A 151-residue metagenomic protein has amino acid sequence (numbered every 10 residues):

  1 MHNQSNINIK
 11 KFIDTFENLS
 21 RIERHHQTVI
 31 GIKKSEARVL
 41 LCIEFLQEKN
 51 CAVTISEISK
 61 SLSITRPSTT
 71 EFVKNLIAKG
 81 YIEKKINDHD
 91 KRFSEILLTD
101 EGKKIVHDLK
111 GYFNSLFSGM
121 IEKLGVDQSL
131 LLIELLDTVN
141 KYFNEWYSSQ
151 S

Functional and structural regions predicted by a protein language model:
M1-K34, K79: N-terminal leader segment of winged-helix/HTH proteins
N8, S35-V39, T54, E101 (+1 more regions): N-terminal positioning helix adjacent to the helix-turn-helix/winged-helix DNA-binding module
N8-K10, G111-S151: Terminal interaction helix/tail motif
F16, S20, V106, N140-N144: A structural signal for well-ordered alpha-helices, especially hydrophobic packing surfaces of coiled-coils
R21-T65: N-terminal helix-turn-helix DNA-binding core of bacterial DNA-binding proteins
L41, H107, I133-E134: A cross-family signal for key residues in well-ordered alpha-helices that form functional helical elements
K74-L130: Charged, amphipathic alpha-helical coiled-coil/dimerization segments
